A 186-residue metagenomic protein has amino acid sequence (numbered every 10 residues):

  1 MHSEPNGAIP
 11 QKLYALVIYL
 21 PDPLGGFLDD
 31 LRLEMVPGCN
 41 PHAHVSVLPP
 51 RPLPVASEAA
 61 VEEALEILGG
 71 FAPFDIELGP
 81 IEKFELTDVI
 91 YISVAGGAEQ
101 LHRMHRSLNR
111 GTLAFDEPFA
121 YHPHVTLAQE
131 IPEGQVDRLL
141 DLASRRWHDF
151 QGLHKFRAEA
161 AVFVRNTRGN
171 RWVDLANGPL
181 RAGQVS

Functional and structural regions predicted by a protein language model:
M1-D75, K83, A95-K155, G169-S186: Basic, often amphipathic N-terminal segments
E82-V89: Short, basic/glycine-rich phosphate-binding loops at helix/coil junctions that contact nucleotide phosphates
A160-R168: Short beta-strand segments and strand-loop junctions that repeat across beta-rich extracellular domains
